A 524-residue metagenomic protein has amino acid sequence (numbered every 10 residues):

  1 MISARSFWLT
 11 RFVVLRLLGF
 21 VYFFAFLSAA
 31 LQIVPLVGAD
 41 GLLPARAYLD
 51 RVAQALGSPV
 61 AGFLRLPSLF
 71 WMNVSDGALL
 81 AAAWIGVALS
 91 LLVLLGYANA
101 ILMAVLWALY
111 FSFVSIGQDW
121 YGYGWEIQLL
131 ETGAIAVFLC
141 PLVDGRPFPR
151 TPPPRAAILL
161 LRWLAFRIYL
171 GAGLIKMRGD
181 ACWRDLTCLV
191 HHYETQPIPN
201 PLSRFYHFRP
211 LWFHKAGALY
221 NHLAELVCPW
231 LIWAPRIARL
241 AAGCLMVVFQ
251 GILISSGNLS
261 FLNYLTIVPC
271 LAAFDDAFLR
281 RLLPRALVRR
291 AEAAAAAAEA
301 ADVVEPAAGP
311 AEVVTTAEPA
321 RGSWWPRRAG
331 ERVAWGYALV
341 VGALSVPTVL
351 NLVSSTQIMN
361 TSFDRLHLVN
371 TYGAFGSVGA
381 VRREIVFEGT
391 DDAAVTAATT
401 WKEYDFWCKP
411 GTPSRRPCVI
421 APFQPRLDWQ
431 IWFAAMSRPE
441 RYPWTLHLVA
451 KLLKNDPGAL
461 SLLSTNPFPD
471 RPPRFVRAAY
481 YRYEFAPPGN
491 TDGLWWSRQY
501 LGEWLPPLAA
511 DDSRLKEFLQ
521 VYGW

Functional and structural regions predicted by a protein language model:
M1-W524: Alpha-helical membrane-anchoring segments
